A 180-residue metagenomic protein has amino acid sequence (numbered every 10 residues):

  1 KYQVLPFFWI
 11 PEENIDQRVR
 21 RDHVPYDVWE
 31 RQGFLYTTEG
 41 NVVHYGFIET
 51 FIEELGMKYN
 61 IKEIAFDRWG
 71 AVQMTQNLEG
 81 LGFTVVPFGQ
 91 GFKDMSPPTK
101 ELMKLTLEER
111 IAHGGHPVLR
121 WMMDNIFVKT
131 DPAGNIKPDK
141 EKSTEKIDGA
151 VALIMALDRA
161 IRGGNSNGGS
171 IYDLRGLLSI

Functional and structural regions predicted by a protein language model:
K1-Q90, S96, K100, H113-I180: RNase H-like, metal-dependent nuclease domains and their acidic two-metal-ion catalytic environment used
T99-L107: Short, surface-exposed amphipathic charged segments that create phosphate/polyanion-binding patches used for binding
